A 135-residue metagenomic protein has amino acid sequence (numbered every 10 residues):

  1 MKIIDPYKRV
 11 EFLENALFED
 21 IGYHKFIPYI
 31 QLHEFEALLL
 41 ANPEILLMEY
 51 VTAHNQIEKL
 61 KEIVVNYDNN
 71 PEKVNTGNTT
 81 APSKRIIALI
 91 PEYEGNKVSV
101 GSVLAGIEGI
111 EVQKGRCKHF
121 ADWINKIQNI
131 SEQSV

Functional and structural regions predicted by a protein language model:
M1-V135: C-terminal accessory helical subdomains adjacent to catalytic cores in phosphodiester- and nucleotide-handling enzymes
